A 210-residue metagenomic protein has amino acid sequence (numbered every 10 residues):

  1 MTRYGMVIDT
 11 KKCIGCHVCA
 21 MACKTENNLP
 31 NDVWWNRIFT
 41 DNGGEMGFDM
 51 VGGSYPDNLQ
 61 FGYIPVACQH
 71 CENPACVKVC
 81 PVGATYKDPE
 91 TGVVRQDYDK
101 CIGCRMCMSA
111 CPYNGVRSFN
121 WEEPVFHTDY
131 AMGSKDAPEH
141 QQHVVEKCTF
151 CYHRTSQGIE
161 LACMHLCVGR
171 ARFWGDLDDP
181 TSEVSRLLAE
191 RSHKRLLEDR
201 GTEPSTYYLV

Functional and structural regions predicted by a protein language model:
M1-V210: Non-ligating segments of multi-cofactor redox enzymes
